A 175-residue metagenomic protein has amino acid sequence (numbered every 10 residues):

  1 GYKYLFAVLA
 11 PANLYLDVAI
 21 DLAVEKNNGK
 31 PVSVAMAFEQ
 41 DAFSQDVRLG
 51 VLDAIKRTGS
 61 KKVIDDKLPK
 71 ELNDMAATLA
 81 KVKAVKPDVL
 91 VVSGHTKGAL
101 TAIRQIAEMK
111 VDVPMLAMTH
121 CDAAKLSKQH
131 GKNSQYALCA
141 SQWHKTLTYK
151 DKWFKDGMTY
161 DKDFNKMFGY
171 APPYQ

Functional and structural regions predicted by a protein language model:
Y2, I106-Q175: Extracellular/periplasmic periplasmic-binding protein-like sensory domains
K3-K110, K150-K155: Extracellular/periplasmic Venus flytrap/periplasmic-binding protein
